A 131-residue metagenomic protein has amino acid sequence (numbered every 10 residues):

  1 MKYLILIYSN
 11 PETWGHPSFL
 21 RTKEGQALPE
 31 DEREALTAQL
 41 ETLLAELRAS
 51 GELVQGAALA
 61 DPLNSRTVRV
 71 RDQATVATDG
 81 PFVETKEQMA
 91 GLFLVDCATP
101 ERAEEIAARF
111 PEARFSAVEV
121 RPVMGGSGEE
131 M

Functional and structural regions predicted by a protein language model:
M1-M131: Conserved, structured core segments of small domains
